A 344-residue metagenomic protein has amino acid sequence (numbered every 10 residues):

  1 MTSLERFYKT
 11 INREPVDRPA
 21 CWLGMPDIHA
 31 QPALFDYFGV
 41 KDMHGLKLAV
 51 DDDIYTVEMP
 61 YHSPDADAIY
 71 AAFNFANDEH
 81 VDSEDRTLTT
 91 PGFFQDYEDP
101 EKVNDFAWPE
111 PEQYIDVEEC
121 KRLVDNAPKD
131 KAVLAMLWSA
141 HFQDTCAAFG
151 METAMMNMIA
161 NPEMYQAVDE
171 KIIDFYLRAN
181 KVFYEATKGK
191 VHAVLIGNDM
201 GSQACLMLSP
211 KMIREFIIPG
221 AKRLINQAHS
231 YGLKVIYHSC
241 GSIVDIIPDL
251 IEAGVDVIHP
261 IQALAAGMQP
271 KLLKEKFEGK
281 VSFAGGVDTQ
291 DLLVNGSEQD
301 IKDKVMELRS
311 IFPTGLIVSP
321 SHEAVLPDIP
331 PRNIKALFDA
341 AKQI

Functional and structural regions predicted by a protein language model:
M1-I28, P32-K41, T87-T89, K102-I344: Active-site loop segments of alpha/beta catalytic cores
T2, K47, D51, N74-D85 (+1 more regions): Residue-level detector of functionally special positions within alpha-helical transmembrane segments of multi-pass
R13, L34-G39, K47-D51, Y70 (+1 more regions): Glycine-centered secondary-structure boundary/capping sites
M25-P26, M59-S63: Short, flexible beta-strand-to-coil junctions
K41-Y61, A186-T187: Catalytic domains of carbohydrate-active enzymes, especially glycoside hydrolases
Y61-Y114, K129-D130: A contiguous, low-structure linker/loop signature
